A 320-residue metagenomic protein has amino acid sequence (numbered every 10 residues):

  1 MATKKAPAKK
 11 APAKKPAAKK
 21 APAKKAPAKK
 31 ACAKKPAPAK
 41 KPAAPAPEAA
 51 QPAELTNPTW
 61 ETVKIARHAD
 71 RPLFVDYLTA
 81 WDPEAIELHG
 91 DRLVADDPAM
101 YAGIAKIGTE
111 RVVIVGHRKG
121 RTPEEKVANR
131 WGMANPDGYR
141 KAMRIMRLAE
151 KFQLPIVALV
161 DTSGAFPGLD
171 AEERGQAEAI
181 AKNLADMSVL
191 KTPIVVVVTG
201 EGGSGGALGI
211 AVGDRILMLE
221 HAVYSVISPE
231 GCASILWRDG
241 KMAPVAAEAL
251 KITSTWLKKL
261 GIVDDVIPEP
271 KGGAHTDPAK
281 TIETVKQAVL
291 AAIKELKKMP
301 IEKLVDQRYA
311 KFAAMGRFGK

Functional and structural regions predicted by a protein language model:
A2-A39, A43: Low-complexity, polybasic segments enriched for Lys interleaved with small residues
A2-K4, K34-R111, G116-K119, W131 (+1 more regions): Intrinsically disordered, low-complexity segments enriched in small/flexible residues
I65, K126-M133, P167, G272-T276: Short coil/turn segments at secondary-structure junctions
A80-E84, V94-D96, A102, G108-L159 (+1 more regions): Glycine-rich beta-alpha loop segments
V160-L290, K294, K298: Conserved catalytic cores of soluble enzyme domains, especially glycine-rich substrate-binding beta-alpha loops
